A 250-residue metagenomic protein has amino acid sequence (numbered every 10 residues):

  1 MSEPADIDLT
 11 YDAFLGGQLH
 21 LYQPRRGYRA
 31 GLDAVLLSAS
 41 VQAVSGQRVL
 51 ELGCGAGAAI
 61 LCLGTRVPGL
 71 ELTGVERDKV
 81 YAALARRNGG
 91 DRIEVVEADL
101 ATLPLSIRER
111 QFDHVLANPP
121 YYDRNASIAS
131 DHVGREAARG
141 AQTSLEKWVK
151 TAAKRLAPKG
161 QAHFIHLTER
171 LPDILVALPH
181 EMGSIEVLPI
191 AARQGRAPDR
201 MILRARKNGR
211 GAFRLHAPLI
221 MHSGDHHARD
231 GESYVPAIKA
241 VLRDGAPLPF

Functional and structural regions predicted by a protein language model:
S2-A43: Class I SAM-dependent transferase core
H20, E71, E94, G183-E186: Conserved beta-strand segments of alpha/beta enzyme cores
R26, Q142-P198: Conserved Class I SAM-dependent methyltransferase catalytic core
L37, N118, W148, A205: Residue-level signal for inorganic ion chemistry
S40-A129: Conserved SAM/SAH cofactor-binding pocket of Class I
P119-W148: Mobile active-site "lid"/loop adjacent to the S-adenosyl-L-methionine
A197-F250: SAM/dcSAM-binding transferase cores
